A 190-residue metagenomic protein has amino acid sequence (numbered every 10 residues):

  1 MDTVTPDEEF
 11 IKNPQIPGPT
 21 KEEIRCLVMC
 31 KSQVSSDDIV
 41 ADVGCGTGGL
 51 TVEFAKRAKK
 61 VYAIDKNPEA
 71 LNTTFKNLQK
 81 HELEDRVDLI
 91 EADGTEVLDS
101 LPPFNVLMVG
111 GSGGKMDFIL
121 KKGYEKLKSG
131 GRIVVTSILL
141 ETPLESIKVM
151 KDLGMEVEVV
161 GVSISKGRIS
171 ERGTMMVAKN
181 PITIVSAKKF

Functional and structural regions predicted by a protein language model:
M1-S36, A41, T73-K76: Class I SAM-dependent transferase core
D38, K59, G131: Glycine-centered, small-residue-biased loops immediately flanking beta-strands in adenine/cofactor-binding cores
G44: Conserved S-adenosyl-L-methionine
T47-K59: Conserved SAM-binding loop of SAM-dependent methyltransferases across substrates and taxa, primarily the Class I
K60-D65: Conserved SAM-binding motif I beta-strand of class I
K66-P103: S-adenosyl-L-methionine
P103-G111, F118: Short SAM/SAH-binding signature in class I
K122-K179, T183: C-terminal substrate-binding/active-site "lid" region of AdoMet-derived donor-dependent transferases
